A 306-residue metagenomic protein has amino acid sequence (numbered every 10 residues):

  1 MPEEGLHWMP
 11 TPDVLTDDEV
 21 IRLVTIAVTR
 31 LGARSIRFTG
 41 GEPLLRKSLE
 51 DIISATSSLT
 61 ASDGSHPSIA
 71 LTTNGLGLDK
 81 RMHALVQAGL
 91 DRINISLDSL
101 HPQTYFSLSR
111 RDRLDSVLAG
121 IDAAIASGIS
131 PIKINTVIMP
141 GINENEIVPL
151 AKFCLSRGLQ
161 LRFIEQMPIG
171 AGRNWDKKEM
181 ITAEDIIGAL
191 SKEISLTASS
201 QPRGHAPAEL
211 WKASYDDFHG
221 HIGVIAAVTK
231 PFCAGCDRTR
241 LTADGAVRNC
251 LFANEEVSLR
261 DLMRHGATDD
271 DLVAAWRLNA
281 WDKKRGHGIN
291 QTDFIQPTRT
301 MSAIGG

Functional and structural regions predicted by a protein language model:
M1, M82, S109, L251 (+1 more regions): Short, flexible helix/strand-to-coil boundary loops that buttress conserved ligand/catalytic motifs in alpha/beta
M1-D17: Canonical Radical SAM [4Fe-4S] cluster-binding loop centered on the CxxxCxxC motif and its immediate flanking residues
M1-E4, L97-S99, E165, L251: Short, small-residue-rich loop/turn micro-motifs
E4-W8, L100-P102, P168-A171: A short, flexible beta-alpha/helix-coil linker loop
P10-D13, F106-R110, R173-K177, M263: Short, solvent-exposed loop/turn segments at secondary-structure boundaries
V14-R37, R46-I164: Radical SAM/AdoMet-radical enzyme domain recognition
E42: Conserved G/P- and acidic residue-centered "switch" motifs that form tight phosphate/ATP-binding loops in soluble
K152-S156, Q166-G306: Auxiliary Fe-S-binding modules of radical SAM enzymes
